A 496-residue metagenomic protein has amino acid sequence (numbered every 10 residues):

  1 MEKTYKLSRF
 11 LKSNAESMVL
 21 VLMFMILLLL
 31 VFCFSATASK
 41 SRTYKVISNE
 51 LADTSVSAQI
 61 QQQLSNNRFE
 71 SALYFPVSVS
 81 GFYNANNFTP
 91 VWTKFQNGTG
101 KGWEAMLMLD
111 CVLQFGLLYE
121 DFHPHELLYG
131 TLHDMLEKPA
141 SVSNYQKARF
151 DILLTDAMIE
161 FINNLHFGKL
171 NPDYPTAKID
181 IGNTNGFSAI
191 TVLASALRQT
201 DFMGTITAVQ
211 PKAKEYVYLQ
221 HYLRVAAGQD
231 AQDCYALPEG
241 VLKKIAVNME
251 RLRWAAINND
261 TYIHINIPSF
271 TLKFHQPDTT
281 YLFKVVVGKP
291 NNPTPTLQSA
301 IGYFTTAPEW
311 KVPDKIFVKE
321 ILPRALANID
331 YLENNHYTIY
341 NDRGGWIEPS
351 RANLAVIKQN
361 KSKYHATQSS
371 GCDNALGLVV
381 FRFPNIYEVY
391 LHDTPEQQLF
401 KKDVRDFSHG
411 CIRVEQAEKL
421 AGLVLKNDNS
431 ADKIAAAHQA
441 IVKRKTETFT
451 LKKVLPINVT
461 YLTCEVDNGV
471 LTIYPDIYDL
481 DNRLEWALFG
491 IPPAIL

Functional and structural regions predicted by a protein language model:
E2-S17, T37-Y74, F82-N87, I159-E160 (+3 more regions): Well-ordered beta-sheet/strand-loop patches within structured domains
V21-F32: Bacterial N-terminal signal peptides
S39-K178: Cationic-aromatic interfacial patches
